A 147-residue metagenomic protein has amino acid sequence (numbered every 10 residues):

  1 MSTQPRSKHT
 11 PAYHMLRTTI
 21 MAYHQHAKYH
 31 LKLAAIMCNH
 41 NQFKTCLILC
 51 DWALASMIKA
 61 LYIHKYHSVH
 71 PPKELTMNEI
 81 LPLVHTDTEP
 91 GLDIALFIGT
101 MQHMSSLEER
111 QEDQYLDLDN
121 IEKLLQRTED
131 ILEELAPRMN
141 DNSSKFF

Functional and structural regions predicted by a protein language model:
M1-K44: Charged alpha-helical initiation segments
S2-Y13, Y62-F147: Long, charged low-complexity segments
Y23-H30, S56, R127, I131: Amphipathic, well-ordered alpha-helical segments in soluble domains
M37, S56, I63-H64: Residue position in alpha-helical solenoids
C46-L47, A53: Solenoid-repeat scaffolds in large eukaryotic assemblies
